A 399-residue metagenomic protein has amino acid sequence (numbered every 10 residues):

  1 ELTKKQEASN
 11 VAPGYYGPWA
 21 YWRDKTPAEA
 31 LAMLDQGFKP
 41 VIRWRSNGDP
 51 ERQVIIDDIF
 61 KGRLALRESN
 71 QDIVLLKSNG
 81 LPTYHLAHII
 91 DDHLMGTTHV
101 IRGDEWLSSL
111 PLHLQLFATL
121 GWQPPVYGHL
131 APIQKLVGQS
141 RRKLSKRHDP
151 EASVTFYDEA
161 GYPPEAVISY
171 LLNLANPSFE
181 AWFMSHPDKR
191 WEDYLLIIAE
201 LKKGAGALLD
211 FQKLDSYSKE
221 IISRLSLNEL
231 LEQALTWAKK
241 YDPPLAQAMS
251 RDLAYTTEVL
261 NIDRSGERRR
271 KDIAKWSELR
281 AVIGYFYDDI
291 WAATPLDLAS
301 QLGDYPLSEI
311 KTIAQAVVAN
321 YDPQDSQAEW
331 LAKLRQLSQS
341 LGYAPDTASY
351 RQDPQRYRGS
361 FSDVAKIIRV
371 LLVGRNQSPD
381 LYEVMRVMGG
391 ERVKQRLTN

Functional and structural regions predicted by a protein language model:
E1-K146, S153-V154, K275, A314-A319 (+3 more regions): Active-site cores that bind ATP or allylic diphosphates and position pyrophosphate for catalysis
Y16-W19, P27, V41, R52-Q53 (+15 more regions): Alpha-helix initiation and N-capping motif
G103, Y157, G204, P354 (+1 more regions): Short, charged/polar micro-motifs that form catalytic or ligand-binding hotspots
L120-D304, V373-N399: Catalytic adenosine-cofactor/nucleotide-binding cores of aminoacyl-tRNA synthetases and other
D149-P150, W191-A199, V259, S265 (+2 more regions): Short amphipathic alpha-helical segments and their helix-coil junctions
T294-A328: Internal anion-binding site segments
R335-N399: Charged substrate- and nucleic-acid-binding regions of tRNA-handling and nucleotidyl-transfer enzymes, centered on
